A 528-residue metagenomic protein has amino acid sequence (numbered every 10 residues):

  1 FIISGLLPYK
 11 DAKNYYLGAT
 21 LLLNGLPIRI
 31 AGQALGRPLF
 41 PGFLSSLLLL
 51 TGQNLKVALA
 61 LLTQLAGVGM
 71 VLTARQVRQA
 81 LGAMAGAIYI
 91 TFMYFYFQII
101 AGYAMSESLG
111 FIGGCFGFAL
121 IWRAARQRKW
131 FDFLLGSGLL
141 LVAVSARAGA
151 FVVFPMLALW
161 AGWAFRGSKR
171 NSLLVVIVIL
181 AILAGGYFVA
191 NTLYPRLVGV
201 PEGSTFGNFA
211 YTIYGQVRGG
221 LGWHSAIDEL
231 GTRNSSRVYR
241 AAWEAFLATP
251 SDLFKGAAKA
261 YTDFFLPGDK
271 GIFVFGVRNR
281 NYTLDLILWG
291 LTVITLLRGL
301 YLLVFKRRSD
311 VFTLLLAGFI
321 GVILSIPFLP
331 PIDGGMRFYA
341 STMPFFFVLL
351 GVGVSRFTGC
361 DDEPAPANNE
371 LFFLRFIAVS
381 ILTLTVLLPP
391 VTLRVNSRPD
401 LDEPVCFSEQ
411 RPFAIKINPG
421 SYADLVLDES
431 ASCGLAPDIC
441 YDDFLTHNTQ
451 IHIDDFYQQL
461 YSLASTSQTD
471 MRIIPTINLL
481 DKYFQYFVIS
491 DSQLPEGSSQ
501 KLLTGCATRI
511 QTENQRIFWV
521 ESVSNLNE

Functional and structural regions predicted by a protein language model:
I2-G18, I28-S46, Q53, P201-G207 (+2 more regions): Extracytoplasmic catalytic/substrate-binding loops of multi-pass membrane glycan-assembly enzymes
Q33-V71, N281-I287: Loop-to-helix entry region of an early transmembrane alpha helix in multi-pass inner-membrane enzymes
K56-V57, L253-V322: Membrane-interface anchor segments at the N-terminal boundary of transmembrane helices in multi-pass membrane enzymes
K56-V57, T73-F95, F131, R307-A317: Transmembrane-helix signature of polytopic, membrane-embedded enzymes that assemble or transfer cell-envelope glycans
V57-M84, F116, I294-Y301: Transmembrane-helix motifs of polytopic, lipid-linked glycan transferases
A58-L65, I88-F116, I121, W130 (+2 more regions): Multi-pass, polyprenyl lipid-linked donor-dependent membrane glycosyltransferases
V77-L81, C115-F133, A143, G162-W163: Membrane-interface transmembrane helices that cradle and orient dolichyl/undecaprenyl
N191-G271: Membrane-proximal stem/loop segments at transmembrane-domain junctions that anchor or position
